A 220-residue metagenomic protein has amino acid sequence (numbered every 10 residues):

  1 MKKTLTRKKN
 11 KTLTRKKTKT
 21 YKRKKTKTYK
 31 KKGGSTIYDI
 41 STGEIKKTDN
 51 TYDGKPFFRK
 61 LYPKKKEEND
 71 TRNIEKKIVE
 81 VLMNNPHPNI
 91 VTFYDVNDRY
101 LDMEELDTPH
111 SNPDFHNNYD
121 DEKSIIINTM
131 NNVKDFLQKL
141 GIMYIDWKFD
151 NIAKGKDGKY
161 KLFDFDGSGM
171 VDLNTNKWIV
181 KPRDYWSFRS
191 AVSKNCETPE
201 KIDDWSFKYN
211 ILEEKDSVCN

Functional and structural regions predicted by a protein language model:
M1-G34: Arg/Lys-rich, intrinsically disordered low-complexity tails that mediate electrostatic binding and condensation
S35-V81: ATP-binding glycine-rich loop module of kinase domains
F57, N89, L101, K161-D164: Protein kinase-like catalytic core scaffold
L61, E105, A153-K154: Conserved hydrophobic "DFG−1" position in protein kinase catalytic cores
M83, N89-I126: Conserved structural core of kinase catalytic domains
T129-Q138: Short C-lobe core helix of eukaryotic-like protein kinase catalytic domains
Q138-G155: Catalytic-loop of the protein kinase fold
G155, K159-N220: C-lobe/activation-segment region of protein kinase-like
